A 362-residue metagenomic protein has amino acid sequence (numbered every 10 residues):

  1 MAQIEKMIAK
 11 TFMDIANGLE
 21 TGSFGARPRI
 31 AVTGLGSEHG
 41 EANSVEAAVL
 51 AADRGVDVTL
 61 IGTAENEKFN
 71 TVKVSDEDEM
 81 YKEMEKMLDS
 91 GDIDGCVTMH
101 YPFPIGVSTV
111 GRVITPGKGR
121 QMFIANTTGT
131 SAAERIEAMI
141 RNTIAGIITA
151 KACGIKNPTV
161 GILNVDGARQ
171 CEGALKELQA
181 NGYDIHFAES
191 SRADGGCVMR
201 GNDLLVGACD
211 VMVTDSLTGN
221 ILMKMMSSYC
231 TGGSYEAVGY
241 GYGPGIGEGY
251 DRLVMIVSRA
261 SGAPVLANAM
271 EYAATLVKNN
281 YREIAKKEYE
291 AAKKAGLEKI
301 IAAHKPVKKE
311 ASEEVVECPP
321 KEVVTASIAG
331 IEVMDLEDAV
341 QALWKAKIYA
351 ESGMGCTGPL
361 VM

Functional and structural regions predicted by a protein language model:
A2-A64: N-terminal phosphate-binding or glycine-rich loops at protein starts, especially the Walker A/P-loop of NTPases
A9, T115-N126, A208-E298: Glycine-rich phosphate/nucleotide-binding loop
F24-G25, G154-V160, D184-A193, G245 (+3 more regions): Flexible, glycine/charged-enriched surface loops at secondary-structure junctions
R29-A42, T130-I140, I256-A263: Short, glycine-rich nucleotide/cofactor-binding loops
G40-N43, A51, G55, T59 (+2 more regions): Glycine-rich phosphate/diphosphate-binding loop of Rossmann-like nucleotide-binding domains
K68-I124: N-terminal glycine-rich phosphate/adenylate-binding segment common to multiple enzyme folds
D78-K82, C171-T231, C318-E322: Active-site rim loops that border cofactor/substrate pockets in soluble metabolic enzymes
A326-D335: Short, surface-exposed ligand-recognition loops at beta-strand->loop->(often short) alpha-helix junctions that present
